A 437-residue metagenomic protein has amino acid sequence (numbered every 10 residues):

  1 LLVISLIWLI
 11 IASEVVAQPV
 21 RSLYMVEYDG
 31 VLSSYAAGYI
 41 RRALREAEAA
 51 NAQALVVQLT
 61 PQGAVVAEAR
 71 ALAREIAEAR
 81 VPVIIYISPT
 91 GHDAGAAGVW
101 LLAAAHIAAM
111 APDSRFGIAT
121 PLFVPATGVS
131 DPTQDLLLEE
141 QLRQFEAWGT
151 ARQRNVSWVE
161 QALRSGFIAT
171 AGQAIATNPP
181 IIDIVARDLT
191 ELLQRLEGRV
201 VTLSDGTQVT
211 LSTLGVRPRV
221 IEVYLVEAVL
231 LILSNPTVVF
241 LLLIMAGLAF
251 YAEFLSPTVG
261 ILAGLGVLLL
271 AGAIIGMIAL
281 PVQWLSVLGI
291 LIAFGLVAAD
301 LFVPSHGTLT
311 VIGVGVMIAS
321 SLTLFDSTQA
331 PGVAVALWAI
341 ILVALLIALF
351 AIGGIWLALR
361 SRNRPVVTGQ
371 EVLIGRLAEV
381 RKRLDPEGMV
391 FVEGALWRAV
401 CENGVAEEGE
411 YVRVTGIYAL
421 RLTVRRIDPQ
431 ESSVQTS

Functional and structural regions predicted by a protein language model:
L1-A12: Bacterial N-terminal signal peptides
V15-L230: Soluble extramembrane regions of membrane proteins in the secretory/endomembrane system
V31, S204, G369-S437: Terminal membrane-proximal soluble interaction domains of membrane-associated proteins
L32, T133-L137, T150, G166 (+7 more regions): Catalytic cores of large soluble enzymes that bind and process phosphate-bearing ligands
T177, I182-G289, F294: Non-cytosolic juxtamembrane linkers/loops that tether extracellular or periplasmic domains to nearby transmembrane
A271-V372: Hydrophobic, low-charge alpha-helical segments
